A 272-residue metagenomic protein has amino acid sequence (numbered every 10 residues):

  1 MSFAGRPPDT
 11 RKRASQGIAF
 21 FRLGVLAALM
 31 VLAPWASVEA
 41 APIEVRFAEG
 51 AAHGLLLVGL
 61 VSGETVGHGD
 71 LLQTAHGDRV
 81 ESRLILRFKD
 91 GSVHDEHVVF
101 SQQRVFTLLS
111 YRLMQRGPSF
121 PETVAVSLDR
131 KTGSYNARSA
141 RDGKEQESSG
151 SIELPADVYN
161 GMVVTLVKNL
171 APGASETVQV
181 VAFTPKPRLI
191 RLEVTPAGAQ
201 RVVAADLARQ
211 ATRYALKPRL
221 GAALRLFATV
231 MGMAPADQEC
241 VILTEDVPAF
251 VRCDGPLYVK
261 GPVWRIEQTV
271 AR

Functional and structural regions predicted by a protein language model:
P7, S15, E145, S175-V178 (+1 more regions): Intrinsically disordered, low-complexity regions enriched in polar/acidic and amide residues
D9-V25: Bacterial N-terminal signal peptides that target proteins for export
R22-P34: Bacterial N-terminal signal peptides
W35-A40: Sec/Tat signal peptide C-region and signal peptidase I cleavage site
A41-K131, E176-R272: Acidic, serine/threonine-rich low-complexity disordered tracts
A140-S175: Surface-exposed beta-loop interaction hotspot
